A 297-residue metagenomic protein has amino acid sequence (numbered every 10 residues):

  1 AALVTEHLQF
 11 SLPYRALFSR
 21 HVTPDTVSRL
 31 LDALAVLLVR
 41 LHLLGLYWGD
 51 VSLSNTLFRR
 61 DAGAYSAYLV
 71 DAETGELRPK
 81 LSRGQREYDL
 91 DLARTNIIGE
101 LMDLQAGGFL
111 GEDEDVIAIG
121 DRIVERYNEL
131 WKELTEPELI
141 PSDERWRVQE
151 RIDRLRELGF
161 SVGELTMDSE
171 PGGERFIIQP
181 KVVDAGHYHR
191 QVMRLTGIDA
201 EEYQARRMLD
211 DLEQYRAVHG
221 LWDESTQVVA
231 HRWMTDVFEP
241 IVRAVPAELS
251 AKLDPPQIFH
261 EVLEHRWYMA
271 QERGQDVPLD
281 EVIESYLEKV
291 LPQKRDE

Functional and structural regions predicted by a protein language model:
A1-L31: Conserved structural core of kinase catalytic domains
R20-G49, L53-S54, L90, R94: Conserved kinase catalytic-core helix
V22-P24, E76-K80, L104-F109, K252: Short, polar/flexible loop-turn hinges at active-site or ligand-entry regions and domain interfaces
Y47, L53-D103: Catalytic activation segment of kinase domains across protein kinase-like and atypical kinase folds
L101-E297: Regulatory N- and C-terminal appendages and interdomain linkers associated with kinase/kinase-like NTP transferase
